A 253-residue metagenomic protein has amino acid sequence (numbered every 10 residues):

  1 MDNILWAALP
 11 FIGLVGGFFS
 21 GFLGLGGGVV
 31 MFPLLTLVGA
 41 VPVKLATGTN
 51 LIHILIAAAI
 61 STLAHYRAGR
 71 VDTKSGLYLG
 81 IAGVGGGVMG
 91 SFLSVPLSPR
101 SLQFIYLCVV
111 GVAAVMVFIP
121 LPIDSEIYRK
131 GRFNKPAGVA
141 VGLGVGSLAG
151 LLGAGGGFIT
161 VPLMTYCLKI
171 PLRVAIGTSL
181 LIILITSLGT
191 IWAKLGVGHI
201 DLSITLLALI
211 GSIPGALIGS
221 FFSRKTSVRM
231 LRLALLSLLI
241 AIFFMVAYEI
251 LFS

Functional and structural regions predicted by a protein language model:
M1-F18, V30, L37-V38, V43 (+5 more regions): Juxtamembrane transmembrane-helix boundary motif
L23-M31, G153-L163: Transmembrane helix boundary and interhelical junction motifs in multipass membrane proteins
V43-T47, I176, L180: Small-residue hotspots at the loop-to-helix junctions and early N-terminal turns of transmembrane alpha-helices
T49-A64: Transmembrane alpha-helices of multi-pass small-molecule transport proteins
N50-I54, G80, S179-I183, I204-L209: Short hydrophobic/aromatic, small-residue-rich stretches within specific transmembrane helices of secondary active
V112, G177-T190: Hydrophobic alpha-helical transmembrane segments of multi-pass integral membrane proteins, especially transporters
M164-L172, T178-L181: Transmembrane helical segments that form the transport core of multi-pass membrane transport proteins
